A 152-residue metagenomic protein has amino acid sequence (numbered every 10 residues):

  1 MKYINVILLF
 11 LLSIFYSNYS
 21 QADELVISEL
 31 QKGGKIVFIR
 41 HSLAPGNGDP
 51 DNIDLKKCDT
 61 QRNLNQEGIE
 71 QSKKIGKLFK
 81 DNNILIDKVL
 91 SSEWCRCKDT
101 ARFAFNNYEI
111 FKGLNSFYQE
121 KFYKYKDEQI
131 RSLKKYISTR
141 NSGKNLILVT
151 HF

Functional and structural regions predicted by a protein language model:
K2-L9: Sec-dependent signal peptide recognition, specifically the positively charged N-region followed immediately by
F15-S17: N-terminal signal peptide c-region/cleavage motif recognized by signal peptidases
Y19-Q21: Signal peptide processing junction and immediate N-terminal pro/mature segment of secreted/exported proteins
D23-K121, E128: Active-site-proximal alpha-helix that buttresses catalytic centers in soluble enzyme cores
K135-F152: Active-site-adjacent alpha-helix immediately C-terminal to a catalytic or transition-state-stabilizing loop
